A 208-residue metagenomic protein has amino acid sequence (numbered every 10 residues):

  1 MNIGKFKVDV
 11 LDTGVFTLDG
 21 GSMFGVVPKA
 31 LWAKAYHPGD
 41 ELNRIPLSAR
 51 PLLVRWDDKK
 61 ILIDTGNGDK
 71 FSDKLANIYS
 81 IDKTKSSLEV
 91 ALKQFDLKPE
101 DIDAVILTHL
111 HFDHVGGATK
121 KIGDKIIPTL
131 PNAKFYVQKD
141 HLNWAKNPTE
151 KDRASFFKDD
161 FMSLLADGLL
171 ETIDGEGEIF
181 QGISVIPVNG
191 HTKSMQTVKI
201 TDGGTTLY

Functional and structural regions predicted by a protein language model:
N2-K7, D12-Q94, T197-Y208: Conserved beta-strand hairpin/beta-sheet module of binuclear metal-dependent hydrolase folds, prominently
H37-L42, G123-D124, V185: Short, P/G- and charge-enriched loop/turn segments at secondary-structure junctions
D64, H109, H191: Conserved G/P- and acidic residue-centered "switch" motifs that form tight phosphate/ATP-binding loops in soluble
N67, F112, S194: Short active-site segment of divalent metal-dependent hydrolases/proteases that encodes the spacing between
D73-K74, G117-T119, K146-E150, T197-V198: A short secondary-structure junction signal
K83-L97, D101-D103, T129-P187, T192: Metallo-beta-lactamase
I102-D113: Metallo-beta-lactamase
V115-K125: Metal-dependent catalytic neighborhoods of phosphoester/phosphodiester hydrolases
